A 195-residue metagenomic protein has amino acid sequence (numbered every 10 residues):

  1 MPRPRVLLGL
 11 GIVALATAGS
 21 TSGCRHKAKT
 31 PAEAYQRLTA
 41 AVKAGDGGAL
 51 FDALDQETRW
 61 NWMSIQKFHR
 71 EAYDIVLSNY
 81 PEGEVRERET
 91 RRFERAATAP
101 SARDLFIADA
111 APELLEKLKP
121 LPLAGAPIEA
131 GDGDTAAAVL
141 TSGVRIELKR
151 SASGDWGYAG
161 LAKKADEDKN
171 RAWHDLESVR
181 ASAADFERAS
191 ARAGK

Functional and structural regions predicted by a protein language model:
M1-S22: Sec-dependent bacterial lipoprotein signal peptides
C24-K27: Bacterial signal peptide processing site
K29-G45, L50: Short, aromatic-enriched amphipathic alpha-helices that serve as compact interaction elements
T39, L77, E94, I107 (+2 more regions): Residue-level detector of alpha-helical secondary structure
G47-E129: Short solvent-exposed beta->alpha transition segments
E113, K119-K195: Low-complexity, intrinsically disordered terminal/linker segments enriched in charged and Gly/Pro repeats
